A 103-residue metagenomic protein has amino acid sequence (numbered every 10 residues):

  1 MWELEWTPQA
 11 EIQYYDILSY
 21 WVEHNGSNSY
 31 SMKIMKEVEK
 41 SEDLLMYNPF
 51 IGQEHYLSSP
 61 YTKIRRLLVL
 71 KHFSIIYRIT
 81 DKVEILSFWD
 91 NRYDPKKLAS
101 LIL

Functional and structural regions predicted by a protein language model:
M1-K63, L103: Basic, Lys/Arg-enriched alpha-helical interface segments
I51-D81: Basic/aromatic recognition patch in beta-strand/loop cores that engages polyanionic ligands
V69-L103: Enriched for short, Lys/Arg-rich terminal
